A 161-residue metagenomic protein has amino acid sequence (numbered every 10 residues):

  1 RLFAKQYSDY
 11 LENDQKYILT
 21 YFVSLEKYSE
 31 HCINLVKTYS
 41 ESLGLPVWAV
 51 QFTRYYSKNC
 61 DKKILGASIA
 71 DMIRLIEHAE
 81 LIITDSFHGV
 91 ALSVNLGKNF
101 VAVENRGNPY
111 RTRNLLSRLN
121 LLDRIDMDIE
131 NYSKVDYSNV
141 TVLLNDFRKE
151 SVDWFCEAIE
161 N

Functional and structural regions predicted by a protein language model:
R1-N161: Active-site anion-handling motifs in enzyme catalytic cores
